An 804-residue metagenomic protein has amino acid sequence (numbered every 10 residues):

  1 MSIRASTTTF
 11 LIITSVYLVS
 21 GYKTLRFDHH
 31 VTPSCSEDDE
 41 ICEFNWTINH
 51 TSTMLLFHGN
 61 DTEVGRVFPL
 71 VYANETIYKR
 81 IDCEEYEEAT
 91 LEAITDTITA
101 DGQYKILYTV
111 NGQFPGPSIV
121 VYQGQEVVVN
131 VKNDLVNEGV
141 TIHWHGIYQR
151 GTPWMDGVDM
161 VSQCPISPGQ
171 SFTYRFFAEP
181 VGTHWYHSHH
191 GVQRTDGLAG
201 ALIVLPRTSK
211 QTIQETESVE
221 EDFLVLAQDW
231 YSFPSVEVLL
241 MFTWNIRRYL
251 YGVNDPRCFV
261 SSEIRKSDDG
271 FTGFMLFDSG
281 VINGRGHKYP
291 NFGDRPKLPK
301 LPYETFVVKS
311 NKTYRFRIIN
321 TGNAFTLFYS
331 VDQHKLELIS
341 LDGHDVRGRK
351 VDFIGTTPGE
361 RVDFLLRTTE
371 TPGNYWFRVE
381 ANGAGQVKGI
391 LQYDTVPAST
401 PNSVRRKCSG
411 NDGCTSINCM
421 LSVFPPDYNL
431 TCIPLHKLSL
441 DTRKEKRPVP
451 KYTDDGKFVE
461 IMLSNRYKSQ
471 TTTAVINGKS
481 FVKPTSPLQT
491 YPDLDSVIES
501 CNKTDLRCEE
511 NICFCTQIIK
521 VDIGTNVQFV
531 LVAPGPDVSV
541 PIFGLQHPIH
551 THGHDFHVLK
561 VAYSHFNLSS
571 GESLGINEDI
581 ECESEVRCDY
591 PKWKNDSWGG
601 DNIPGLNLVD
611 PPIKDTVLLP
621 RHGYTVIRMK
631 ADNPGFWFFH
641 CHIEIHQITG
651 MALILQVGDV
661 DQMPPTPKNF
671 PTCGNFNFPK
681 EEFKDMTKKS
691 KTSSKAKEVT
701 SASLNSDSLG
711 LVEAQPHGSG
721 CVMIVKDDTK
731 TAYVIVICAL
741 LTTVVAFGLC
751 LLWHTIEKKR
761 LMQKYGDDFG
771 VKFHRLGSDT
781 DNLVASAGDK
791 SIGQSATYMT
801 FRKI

Functional and structural regions predicted by a protein language model:
I3-G21: Cleavable N-terminal signal peptides of Sec/SRP-targeted secreted and luminal proteins
Y17-P168, S218, G252-R315, E445-V521 (+2 more regions): N-terminal, post-signal-peptide metal-ligating segments of extracellular/periplasmic oxidoreductases, dominated by
V131-L135, I318-G322, L531-G535: Asparagine-centered strand-capping/turn motif at beta-strand->loop junctions
D134-V140, I147-Q149, V158-T212, E220 (+7 more regions): Extracellular/periplasmic metallocenter environments
Q149-P168, F177, A227-Y231, Y249-Y452 (+6 more regions): Histidine- and aromatic-rich segments of cupredoxin/plastocyanin-like copper-binding domains
R507-H557, H622: C-terminal substrate/ligand-recognition segments
A714-L740: Extracellular juxtamembrane-to-transmembrane boundary of type I single-pass membrane glycoproteins
T742-K758: Single-pass type I membrane-protein transmembrane alpha-helix
